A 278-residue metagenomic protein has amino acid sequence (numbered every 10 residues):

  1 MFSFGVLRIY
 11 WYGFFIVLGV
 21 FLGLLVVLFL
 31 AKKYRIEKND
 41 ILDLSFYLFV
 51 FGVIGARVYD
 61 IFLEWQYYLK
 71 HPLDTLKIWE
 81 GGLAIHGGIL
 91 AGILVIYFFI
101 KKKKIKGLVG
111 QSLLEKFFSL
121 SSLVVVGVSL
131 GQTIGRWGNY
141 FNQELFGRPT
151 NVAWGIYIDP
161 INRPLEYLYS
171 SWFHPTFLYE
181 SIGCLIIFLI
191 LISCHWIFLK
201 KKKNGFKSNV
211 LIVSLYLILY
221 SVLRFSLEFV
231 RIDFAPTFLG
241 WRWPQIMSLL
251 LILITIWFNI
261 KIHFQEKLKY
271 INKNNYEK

Functional and structural regions predicted by a protein language model:
M1-K278: A feature for loop-to-transmembrane-helix boundaries and adjacent hydrophobic helices in multi-pass integral membrane
